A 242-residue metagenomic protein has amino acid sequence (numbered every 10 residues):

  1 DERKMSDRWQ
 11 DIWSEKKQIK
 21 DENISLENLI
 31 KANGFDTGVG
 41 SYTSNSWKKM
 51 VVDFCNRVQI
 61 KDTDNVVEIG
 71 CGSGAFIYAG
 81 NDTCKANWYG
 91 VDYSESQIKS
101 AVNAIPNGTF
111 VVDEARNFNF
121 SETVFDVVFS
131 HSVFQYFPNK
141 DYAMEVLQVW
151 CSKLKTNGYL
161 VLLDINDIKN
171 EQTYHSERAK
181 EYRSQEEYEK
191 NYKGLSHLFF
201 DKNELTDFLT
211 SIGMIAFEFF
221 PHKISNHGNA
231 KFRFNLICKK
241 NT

Functional and structural regions predicted by a protein language model:
D1-D62, I69-N87, Y93-N107, V112-N117 (+1 more regions): Class I (Rossmann-like) S-adenosyl-L-methionine-dependent methyltransferase catalytic domain, capturing the SAM-binding
Y78-N81, L147-C151: A structural alpha-helix within SAM-dependent methyltransferase catalytic domains
N117-T123: Short amphipathic alpha-helix with an adjacent loop that forms part of the alpha/beta core around
F129: A conserved beta-strand element that flanks and buttresses the S-adenosyl-L-methionine
S132-Y136: Short catalytic micro-motifs in class I SAM-dependent methyltransferases
F137-V149: A short, conserved alpha-helix within the catalytic core of class I
L154-L160: Short glycine-dipeptide loop
